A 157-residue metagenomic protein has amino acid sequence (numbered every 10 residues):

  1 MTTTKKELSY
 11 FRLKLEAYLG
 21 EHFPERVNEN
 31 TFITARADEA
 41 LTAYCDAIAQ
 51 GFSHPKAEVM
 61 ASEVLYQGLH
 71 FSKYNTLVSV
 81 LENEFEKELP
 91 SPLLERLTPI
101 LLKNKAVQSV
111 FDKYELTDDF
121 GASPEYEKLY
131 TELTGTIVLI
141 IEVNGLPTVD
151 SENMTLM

Functional and structural regions predicted by a protein language model:
M1-M157: C-terminal alpha-helical interaction appendages
